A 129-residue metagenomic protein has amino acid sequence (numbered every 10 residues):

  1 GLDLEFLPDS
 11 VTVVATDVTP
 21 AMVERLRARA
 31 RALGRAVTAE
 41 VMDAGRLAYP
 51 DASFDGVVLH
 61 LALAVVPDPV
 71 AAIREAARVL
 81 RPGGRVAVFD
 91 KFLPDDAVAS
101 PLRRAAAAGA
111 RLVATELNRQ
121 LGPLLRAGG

Functional and structural regions predicted by a protein language model:
G1-R46: Class I SAM-dependent methyltransferase SAM/SAH-binding core
V13, V86-A87: A short hydrophobic/small-residue beta-strand
M42-V57: A short acidic, Gly/Pro-enriched loop at the edge of an enzyme's catalytic core that lines a small-molecule cofactor
D55-D68: A short SAM/SAH-binding and catalytic strip from SAM-dependent methyltransferases
V70-R85: A short glycine-rich, Lys/Arg-flanked "PGG" loop and its adjoining helix->strand segment in the class I
A87-G129: C-terminal alpha-helical "lid/dimerization" subdomain adjacent to the S-adenosyl-L-methionine
